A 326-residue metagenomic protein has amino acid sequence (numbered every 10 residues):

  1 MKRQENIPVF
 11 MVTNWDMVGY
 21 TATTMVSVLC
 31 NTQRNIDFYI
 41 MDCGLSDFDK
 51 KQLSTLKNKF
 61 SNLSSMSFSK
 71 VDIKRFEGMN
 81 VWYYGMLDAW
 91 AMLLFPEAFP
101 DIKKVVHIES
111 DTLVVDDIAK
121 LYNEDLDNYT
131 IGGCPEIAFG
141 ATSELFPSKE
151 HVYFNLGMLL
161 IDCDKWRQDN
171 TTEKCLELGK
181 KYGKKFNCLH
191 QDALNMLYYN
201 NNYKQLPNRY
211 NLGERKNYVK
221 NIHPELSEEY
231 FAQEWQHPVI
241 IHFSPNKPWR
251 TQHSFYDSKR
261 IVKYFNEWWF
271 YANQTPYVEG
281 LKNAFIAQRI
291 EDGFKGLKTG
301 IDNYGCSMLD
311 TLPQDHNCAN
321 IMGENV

Functional and structural regions predicted by a protein language model:
M1-I7, T13, K165-V326: A glycosyltransferase accessory/donor-loop signature
P8-F10, D37-Y39, S67, V106: A structural signal for isolated positions on well-ordered beta-strands in alpha/beta enzyme cores
S27-N35: Short, acidic, metal-binding catalytic loop of nucleotide-sugar glycosyltransferases
D37-G44, G133-C134: Short internal beta-strands
F48-K51, T55-A98: Active-site-proximal specificity loops/subdomain of glycosyltransferases
F68-K74, D88-F139, H151-Y153, L160-D164: GT-A fold catalytic core of metal-dependent nucleotide-sugar glycosyltransferases, centered on the diacidic
E77-D88, L145-K149, K220-E225: Short, surface-exposed amphipathic charged segments that create phosphate/polyanion-binding patches used for binding
Y83, S143-E150, L176-K185: Active-site rim elements
